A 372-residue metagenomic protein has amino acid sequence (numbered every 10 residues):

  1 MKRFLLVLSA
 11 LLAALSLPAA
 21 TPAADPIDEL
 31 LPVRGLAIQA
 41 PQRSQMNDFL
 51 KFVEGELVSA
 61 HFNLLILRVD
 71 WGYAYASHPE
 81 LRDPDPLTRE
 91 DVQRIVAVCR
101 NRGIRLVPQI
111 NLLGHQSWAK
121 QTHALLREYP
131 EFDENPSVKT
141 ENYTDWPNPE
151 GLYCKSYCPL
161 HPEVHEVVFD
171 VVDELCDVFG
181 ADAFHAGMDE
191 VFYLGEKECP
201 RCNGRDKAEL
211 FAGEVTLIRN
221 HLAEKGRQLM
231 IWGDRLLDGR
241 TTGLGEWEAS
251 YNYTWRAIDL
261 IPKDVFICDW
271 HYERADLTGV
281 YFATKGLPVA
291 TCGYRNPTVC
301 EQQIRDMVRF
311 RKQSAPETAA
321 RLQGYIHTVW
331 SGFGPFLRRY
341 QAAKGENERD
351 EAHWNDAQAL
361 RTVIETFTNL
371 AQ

Functional and structural regions predicted by a protein language model:
M1-F4, P18: Positively charged n-region of N-terminal signal peptides that target proteins for export
V7-S16: Bacterial N-terminal signal peptides
S9, P41, D70, Y272 (+1 more regions): Flexible loop residues that form catalytic and substrate-binding hotspots at small-molecule/glycan-binding clefts
A20-G55, S59-A60, L64, N135-K139 (+6 more regions): N-terminal hydrophobic targeting/anchoring segments and the immediately downstream early-domain regions of hydrolases
A37-Y251, A257-D259, V265: Aromatic-lined carbohydrate-binding surfaces of glycoside hydrolases
N63, V178, D182, Y193 (+1 more regions): Catalytic-core regions of glycoside hydrolase
Q372: Histidine-centered catalytic/metal-binding microenvironments
